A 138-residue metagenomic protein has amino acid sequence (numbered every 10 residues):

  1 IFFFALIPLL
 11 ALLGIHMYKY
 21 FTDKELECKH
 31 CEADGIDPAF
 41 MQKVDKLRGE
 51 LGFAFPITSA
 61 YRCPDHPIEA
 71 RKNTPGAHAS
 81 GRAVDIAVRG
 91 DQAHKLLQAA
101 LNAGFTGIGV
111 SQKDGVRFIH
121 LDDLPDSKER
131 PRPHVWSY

Functional and structural regions predicted by a protein language model:
I1-G14: Single-pass alpha-helical membrane anchors
L12-A54: Active-site acidic/histidine clusters and adjacent loop/turn architecture that either coordinate catalytic ions
K19, K24, S59, P64 (+1 more regions): Flexible, active-site-adjacent loop/turn segments at secondary-structure boundaries
E25, D65, A70, T74 (+1 more regions): Solvent-exposed, flexible loop/coil residues
H30, F55-Y61, D91-K95: N-terminal start-of-chain detector that recognizes signal peptides and the immediate post-cleavage beginning
V44-R71: Extended, low-complexity, intrinsically disordered C-terminal regulatory tails of eukaryotic serine/threonine kinases
P75, A79-V84, V88-Y138: Catalytic cores and adjacent binding grooves of peptidoglycan-active enzymes
